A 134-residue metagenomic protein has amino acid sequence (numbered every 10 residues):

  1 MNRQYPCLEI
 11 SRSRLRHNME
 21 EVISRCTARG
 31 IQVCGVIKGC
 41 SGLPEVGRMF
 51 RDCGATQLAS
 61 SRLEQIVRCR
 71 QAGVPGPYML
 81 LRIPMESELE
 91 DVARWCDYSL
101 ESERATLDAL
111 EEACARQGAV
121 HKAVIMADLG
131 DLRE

Functional and structural regions predicted by a protein language model:
M1-I10, G30: Generic N-terminal amphipathic, Lys/Arg-enriched alpha-helix
E9, M19, L80-I83: N-proximal short alpha-helices
S11-S13, C40: Surface-exposed loop/turn and secondary-structure junction residues enriched for glycine/proline
S13-E21: A non-catalytic, amphipathic alpha-helix used as a structural packing/dimerization or gating element in enzyme scaffolds
V22-C26: N-terminal signal-anchor module of multipass membrane proteins
Q32-E134: Active-site-proximal beta-alpha core segment in soluble small-molecule metabolic enzymes
